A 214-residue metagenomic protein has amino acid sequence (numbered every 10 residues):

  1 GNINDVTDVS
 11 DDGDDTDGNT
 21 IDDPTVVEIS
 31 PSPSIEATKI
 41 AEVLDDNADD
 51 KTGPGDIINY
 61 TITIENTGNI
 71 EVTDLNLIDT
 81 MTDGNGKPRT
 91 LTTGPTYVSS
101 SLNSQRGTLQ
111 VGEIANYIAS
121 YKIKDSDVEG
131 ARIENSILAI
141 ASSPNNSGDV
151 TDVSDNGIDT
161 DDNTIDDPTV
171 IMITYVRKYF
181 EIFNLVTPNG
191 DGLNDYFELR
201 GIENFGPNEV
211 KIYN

Functional and structural regions predicted by a protein language model:
G1-Y179: Exported/extracytosolic protein signature
Y175-N214: Short loop/turn motifs at secondary-structure boundaries
